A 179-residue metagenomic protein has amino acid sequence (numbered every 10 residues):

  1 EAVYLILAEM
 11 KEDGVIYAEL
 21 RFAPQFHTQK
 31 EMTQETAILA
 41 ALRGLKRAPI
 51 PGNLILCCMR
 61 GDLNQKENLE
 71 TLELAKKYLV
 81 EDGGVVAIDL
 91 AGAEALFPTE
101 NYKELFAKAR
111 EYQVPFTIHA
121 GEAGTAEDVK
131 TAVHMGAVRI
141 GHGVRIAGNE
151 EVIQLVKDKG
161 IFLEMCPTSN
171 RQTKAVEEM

Functional and structural regions predicted by a protein language model:
E1, I55-K66, G121, A175-V176: Active-site mouth loops of central-metabolism enzymes
E1, L79-V80, G160-M165, S169: Active-site gating loops and adjacent loop-to-helix segments of metal-dependent hydrolytic enzymes
E1-L20, L39-K46, E164: Alpha-helical scaffold segments that flank or form the walls of functional sites
L7-K30, P51-C57: Divalent metal-dependent hydrolysis catalytic cores, especially in the metallo-beta-lactamase
A18-L20, I88, I140: Hydrophobic residues within beta-strands of alpha/beta enzymes
A23-Q25, C57-G61, A91-A95, H119-A123 (+2 more regions): Active-site beta-loop-alpha junctions enriched in small/polar residues
F26-T36, A95-T99, H134-H142, S169-N170: Glycine-rich tight-turn/loop motif centered on a GG-T
I38-R47, N53, E67-A87, L96-I118 (+3 more regions): Histidine/acidic residue-rich metal-binding segments in metalloenzymes
